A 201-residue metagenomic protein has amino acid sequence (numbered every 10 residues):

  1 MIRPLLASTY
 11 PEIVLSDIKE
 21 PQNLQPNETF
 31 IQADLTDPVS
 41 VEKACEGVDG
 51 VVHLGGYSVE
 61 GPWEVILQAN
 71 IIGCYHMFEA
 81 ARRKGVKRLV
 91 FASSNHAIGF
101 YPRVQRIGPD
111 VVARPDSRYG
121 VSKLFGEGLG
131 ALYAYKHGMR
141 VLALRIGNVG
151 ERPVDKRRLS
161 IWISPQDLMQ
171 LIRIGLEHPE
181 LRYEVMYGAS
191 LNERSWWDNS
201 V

Functional and structural regions predicted by a protein language model:
M1-Y10: Canonical Rossmann dinucleotide-binding motif of NAD(H)/NADP(H)-dependent dehydrogenases/reductases, specifically
Q22, Q32-A69: NAD(P)H-binding glycine-rich loop region in Rossmannoid oxidoreductase-like domains and their noncatalytic homologs
T36, V65-H76, K84, N95 (+3 more regions): Glycine-rich NAD(P)-binding loop of the Rossmann-fold in SDR/ketoreductase-type enzymes
Q68, P102-V141: Catalytic helix-loop patch of NAD(P)-dependent Rossmann-fold dehydrogenases
H76-R114: Conserved Rossmann-fold NAD(P)-dependent oxidoreductase catalytic core, especially the SDR/UDP-sugar
A97, R114, R118, M139-L159: Flexible, glycine-rich beta-alpha linker
Y135, R145-R152, W162-E184, L191: Alpha-helical substrate-binding/gating segment
E184-M186, L191-V201: Conserved C-terminal active-site "lid" loop/helix of NAD(P)H-dependent oxidoreductases that clamps the redox cofactor
